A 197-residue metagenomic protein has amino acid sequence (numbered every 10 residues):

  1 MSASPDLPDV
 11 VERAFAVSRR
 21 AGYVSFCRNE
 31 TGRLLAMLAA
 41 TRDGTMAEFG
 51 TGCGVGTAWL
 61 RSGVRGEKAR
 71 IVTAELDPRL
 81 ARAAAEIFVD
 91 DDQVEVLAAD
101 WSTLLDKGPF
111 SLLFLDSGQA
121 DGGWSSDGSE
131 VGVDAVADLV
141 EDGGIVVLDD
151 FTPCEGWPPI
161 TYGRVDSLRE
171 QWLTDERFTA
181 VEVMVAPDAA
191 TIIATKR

Functional and structural regions predicted by a protein language model:
M1-C27, A39-R42: Rossmann-like AdoMet
V11, G32-L35, T57, A81 (+3 more regions): A general structural signal for well-ordered alpha-helical segments in protein cores
Y23-T103: SAM cofactor-binding core of SAM-dependent methyltransferases, primarily the Rossmann-like beta-alpha-beta module
T41, G66, V89-D91, K107 (+2 more regions): Short, well-ordered coil/turn elements that cap or connect secondary structure elements
A47, A74, L115-S117, G143-D150: Active-site flanking residues adjacent to catalytic metal/cofactor-binding acidic residues
T51, P78, S102-T103, S117-W124 (+1 more regions): Short, glycine/acidic-enriched loop or turn micro-motifs at the edges of active sites
D106-L113: A short acidic, Gly/Pro-enriched loop at the edge of an enzyme's catalytic core that lines a small-molecule cofactor
D121-R197: C-terminal substrate-binding/active-site "lid" region of AdoMet-derived donor-dependent transferases
